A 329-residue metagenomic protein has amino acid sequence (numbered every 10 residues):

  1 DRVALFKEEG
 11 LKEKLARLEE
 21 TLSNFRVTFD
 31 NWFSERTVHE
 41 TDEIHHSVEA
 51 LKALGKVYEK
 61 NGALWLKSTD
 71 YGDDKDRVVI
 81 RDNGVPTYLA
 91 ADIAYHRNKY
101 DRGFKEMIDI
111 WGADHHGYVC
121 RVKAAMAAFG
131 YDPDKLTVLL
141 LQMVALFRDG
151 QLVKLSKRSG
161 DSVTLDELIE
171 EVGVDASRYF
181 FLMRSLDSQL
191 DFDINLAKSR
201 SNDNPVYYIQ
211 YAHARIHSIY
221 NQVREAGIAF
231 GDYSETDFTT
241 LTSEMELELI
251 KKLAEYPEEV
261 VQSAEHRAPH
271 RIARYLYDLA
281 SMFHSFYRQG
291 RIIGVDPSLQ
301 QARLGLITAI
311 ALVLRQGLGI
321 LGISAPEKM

Functional and structural regions predicted by a protein language model:
D1-M329: Non-catalytic interaction-recognition regions
